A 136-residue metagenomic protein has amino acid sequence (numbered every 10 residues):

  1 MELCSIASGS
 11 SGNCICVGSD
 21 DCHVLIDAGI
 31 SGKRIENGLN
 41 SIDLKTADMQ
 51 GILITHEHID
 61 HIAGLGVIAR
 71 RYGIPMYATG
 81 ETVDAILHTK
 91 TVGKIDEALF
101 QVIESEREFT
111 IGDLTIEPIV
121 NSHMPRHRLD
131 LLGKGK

Functional and structural regions predicted by a protein language model:
M1-I42, L129-K136: Conserved beta-strand hairpin/beta-sheet module of binuclear metal-dependent hydrolase folds, prominently
L3-S5, I30-K33, I54-H56, A78-E81 (+2 more regions): A short linear-motif detector with a strong N-terminal bias
C4-C14, H56-A63, L87, I116-P118: Structured catalytic core of nucleotide-sugar glycosyltransferases
N13, C22, D48-Q50, R70-Y72 (+2 more regions): A generic structural signal for short beta-strands and their flanking turns/coil linkers
I26, I54, I119: Redox-cofactor binding/interface segments in oxidoreductases and associated redox assembly factors
K33-T82: Active-site metal-binding motif and surrounding structural segment of the metallo-beta-lactamase
G80-K136: Metallo-beta-lactamase
